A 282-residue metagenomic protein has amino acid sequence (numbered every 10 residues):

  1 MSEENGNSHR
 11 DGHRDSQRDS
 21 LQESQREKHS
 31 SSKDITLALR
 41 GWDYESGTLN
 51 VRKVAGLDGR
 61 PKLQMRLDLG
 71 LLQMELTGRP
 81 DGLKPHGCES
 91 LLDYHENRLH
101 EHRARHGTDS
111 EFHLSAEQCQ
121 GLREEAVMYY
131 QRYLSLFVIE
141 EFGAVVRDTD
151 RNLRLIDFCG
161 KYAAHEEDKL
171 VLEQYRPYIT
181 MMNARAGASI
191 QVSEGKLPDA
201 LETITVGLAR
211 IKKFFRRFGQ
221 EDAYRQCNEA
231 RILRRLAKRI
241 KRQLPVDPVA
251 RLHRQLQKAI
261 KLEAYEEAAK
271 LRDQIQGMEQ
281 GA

Functional and structural regions predicted by a protein language model:
S2-N7, E23-C159, T205: N-terminal alpha-helical interaction modules that lie
A104-G107, P177-S193, Y224-P248: Alpha-helical linker/edge segments of TPR/alpha-solenoid repeat scaffolds and analogous pre-/post-domain helices
F112-A126, D168-T180, K238-P248: TPR-adjacent "capping" and linker segments in tetratricopeptide-repeat scaffold/adaptor proteins
A116, K161-P177, R216-C227: Acidic, Ser/Thr-rich low-complexity linear motifs
Y129-Y130, D148, P177, A184 (+1 more regions): TPR repeat positional signature
R132-L136, E140, M181, A186-S189 (+1 more regions): Conserved small-residue packing positions in alpha-helical repeats and bundles
V145, N152, C159, V206-R210 (+3 more regions): Alpha-helical solenoid scaffolds that mediate protein-protein interactions, centered on TPR/SEL1-like repeats but also
